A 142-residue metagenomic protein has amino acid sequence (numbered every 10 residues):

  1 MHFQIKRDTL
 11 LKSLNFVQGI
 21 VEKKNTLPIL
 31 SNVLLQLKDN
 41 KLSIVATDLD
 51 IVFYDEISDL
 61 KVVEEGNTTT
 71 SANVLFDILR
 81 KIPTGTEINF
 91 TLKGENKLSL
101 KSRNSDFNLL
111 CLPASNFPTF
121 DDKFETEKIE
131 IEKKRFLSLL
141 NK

Functional and structural regions predicted by a protein language model:
M1-K142: Structural preference for solvent-exposed beta-strand-turn elements and adjacent flexible terminal/loop segments within
